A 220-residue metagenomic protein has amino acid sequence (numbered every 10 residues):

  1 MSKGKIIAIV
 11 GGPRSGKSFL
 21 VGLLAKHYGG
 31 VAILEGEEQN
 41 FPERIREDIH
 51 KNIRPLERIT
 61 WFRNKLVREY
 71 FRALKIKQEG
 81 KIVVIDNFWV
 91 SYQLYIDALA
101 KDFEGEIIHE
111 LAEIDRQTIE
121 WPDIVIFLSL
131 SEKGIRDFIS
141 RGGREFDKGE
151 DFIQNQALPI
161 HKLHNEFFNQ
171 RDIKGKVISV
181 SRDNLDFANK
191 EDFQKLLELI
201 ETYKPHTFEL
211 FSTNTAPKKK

Functional and structural regions predicted by a protein language model:
I9: Hydrophobic anchor at the beta1->P-loop junction of P-loop NTPases
G12: P-loop (Walker A) phosphate-binding loop of NTP-binding proteins
G16: Conserved glycine(s) of the Walker
L20, L24: Hydrophobic positions on the alpha1 helix immediately C-terminal to the Walker A/P-loop
K26-L74: Conserved substrate/cofactor phosphate-moiety recognition/catalytic segment in nucleotide-dependent phosphotransferases
R58-E120: Glycine-rich phosphate-binding loop used to anchor ATP phosphates in small-molecule kinases, encompassing both
Y95-L163: A glycine- and Lys/Arg-enriched "phosphate-lid" helix/loop adjacent to the NTP-binding pocket of small-molecule kinases
S140-K220: NTP-dependent small-molecule kinase module
